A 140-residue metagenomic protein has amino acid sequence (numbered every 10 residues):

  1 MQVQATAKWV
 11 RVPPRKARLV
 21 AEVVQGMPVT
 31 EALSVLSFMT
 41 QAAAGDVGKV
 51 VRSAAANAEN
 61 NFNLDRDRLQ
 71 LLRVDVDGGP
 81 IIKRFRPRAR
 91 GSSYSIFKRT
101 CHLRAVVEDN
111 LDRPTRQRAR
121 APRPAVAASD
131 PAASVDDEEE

Functional and structural regions predicted by a protein language model:
M1-D136, E140: Structured, basic alpha/beta domains of bacterial-type, RNA-associated proteins
